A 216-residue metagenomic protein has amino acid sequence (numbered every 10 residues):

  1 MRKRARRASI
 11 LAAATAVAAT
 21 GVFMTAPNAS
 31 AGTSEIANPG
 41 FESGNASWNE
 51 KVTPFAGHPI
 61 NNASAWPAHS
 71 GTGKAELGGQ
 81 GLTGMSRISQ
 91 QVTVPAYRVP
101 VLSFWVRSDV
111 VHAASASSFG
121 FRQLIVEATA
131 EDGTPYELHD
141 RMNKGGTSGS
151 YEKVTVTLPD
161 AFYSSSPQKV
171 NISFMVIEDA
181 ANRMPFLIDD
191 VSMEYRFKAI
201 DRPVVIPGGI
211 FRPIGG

Functional and structural regions predicted by a protein language model:
M1-A31: Secretory targeting and sorting signals
A29-A31, K198-G216: Composition-driven, intrinsically disordered low-complexity tracts enriched in small residues
G32-T83, I210-I214: Extracellular glycan-recognition surfaces and repeat-rich motifs
F41, V99-D109, Q168-E178, V191: Extracellular beta-strand-rich recognition modules
G81-T83, V94-R98, R107-G120, A180-N182: Extended, low-complexity, turn-rich repeat/linker tracts enriched in Gly/Pro/Ser/Thr and Asp/Glu that occur
L82-S86, I177-K198: Extracellular carbohydrate recognition
V106-G145: Extracellular ligand-binding interfaces
D132-P167: Extracellular carbohydrate recognition and processing domains and analogous Trp-centered ligand-binding platforms
